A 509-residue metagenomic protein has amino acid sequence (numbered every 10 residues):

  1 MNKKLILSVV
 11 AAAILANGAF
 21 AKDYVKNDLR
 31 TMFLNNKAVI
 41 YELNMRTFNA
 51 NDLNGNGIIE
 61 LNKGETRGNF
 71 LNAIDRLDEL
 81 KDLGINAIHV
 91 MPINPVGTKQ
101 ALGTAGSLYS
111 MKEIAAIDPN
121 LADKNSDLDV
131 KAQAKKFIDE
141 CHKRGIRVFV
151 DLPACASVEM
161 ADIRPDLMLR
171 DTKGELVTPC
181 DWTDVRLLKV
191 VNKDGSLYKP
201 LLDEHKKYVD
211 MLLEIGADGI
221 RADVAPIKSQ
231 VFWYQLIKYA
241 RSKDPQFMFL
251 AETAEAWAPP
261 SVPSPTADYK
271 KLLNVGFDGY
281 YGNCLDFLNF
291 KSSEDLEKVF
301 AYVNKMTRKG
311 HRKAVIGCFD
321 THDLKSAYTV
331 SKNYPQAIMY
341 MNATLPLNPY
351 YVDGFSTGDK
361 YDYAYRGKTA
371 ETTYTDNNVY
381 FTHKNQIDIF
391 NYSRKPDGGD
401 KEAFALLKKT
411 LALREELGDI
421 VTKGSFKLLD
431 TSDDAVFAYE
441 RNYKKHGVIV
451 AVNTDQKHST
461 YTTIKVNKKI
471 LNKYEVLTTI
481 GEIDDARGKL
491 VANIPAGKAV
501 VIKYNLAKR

Functional and structural regions predicted by a protein language model:
N2-A19: Gram-negative bacterial Sec-dependent N-terminal signal peptides
K22-Y24, I138, I146, K207-D210 (+9 more regions): Active-site-proximal helices and loops of the catalytic beta/alpha 8
Y24-V39, N44-N86, P92-I215, Q235-D244 (+2 more regions): Substrate-binding/active-site clefts of carbohydrate-active enzymes
N27-T31, M339-N342, D433-K444: Short, surface-exposed beta-strand/loop micro-motifs that present aromatic residues
R46, I93, P153-C155, A225-I227 (+2 more regions): Active-site beta-loop-alpha junctions enriched in small/polar residues
N342-K360: Substrate-binding cleft of secreted/luminal carbohydrate-active enzymes
A451-Q456: Asparagine-centered strand-capping/turn motif at beta-strand->loop junctions
A486-R509: C-terminal beta-strand-rich structural cap/linker in extracellular carbohydrate-active enzymes
